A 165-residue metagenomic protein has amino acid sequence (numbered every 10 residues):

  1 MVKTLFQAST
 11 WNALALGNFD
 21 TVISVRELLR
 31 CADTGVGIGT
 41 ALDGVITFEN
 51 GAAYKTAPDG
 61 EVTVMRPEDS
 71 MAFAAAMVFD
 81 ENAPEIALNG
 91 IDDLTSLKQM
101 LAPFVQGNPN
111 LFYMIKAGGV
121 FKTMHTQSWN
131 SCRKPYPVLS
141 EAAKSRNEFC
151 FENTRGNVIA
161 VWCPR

Functional and structural regions predicted by a protein language model:
M1-L16: Hydrophobic, proline/glycine-rich low-complexity stretches
K3, E81, E85, A142-S145: Generic preference for well-ordered secondary structure
F6, F19, F48, Y54 (+6 more regions): Phenylalanine-focused residue identity feature
L14-D80: N-terminal low-complexity or amphipathic/hydrophobic leaders
P58, P67, P84, P135-P137 (+1 more regions): Proline-rich intrinsically disordered, low-complexity coils
R66-G118: Contiguous hydrophobic, core-forming segments of folded domains
T95-C163: Long, positively charged binding patches that form subdomain-scale interaction surfaces for polyanionic ligands
